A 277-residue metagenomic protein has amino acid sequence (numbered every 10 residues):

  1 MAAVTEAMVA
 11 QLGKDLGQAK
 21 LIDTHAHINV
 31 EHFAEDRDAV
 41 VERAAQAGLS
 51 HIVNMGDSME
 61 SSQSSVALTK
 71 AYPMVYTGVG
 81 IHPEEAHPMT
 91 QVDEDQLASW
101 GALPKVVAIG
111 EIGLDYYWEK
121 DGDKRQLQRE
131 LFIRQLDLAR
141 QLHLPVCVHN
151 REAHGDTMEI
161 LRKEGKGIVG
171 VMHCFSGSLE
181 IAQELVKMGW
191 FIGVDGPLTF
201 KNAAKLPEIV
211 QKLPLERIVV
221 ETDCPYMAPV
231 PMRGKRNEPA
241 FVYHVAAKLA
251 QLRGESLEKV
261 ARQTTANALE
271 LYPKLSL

Functional and structural regions predicted by a protein language model:
M1-L277: Mid-domain alpha/beta scaffold segments of enzyme catalytic cores
